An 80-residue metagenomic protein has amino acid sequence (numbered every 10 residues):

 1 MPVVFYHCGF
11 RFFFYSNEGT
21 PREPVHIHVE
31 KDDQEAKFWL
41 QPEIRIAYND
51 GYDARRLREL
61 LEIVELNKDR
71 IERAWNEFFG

Functional and structural regions predicted by a protein language model:
M1-E23: Short, charged/polar N-terminal "headpieces" of proteins
M1-P2, P24-V25, D33, W75-N76: A broad, low-specificity signal for short, low-complexity segments enriched in glycine/proline and polar/charged
V4, H28, E65-D69: Alpha-helical interaction segments
F5-G9, D32, R73: A generic short-segment signal for beta-strand/edge and adjacent turn/coil regions
R11, W39, F79-G80: Compositionally biased, low-structure terminal segments
Y15-Y52: A short, structured beta-strand/loop element
G51-G80: C-terminal structural segments of small proteins and small subunits
